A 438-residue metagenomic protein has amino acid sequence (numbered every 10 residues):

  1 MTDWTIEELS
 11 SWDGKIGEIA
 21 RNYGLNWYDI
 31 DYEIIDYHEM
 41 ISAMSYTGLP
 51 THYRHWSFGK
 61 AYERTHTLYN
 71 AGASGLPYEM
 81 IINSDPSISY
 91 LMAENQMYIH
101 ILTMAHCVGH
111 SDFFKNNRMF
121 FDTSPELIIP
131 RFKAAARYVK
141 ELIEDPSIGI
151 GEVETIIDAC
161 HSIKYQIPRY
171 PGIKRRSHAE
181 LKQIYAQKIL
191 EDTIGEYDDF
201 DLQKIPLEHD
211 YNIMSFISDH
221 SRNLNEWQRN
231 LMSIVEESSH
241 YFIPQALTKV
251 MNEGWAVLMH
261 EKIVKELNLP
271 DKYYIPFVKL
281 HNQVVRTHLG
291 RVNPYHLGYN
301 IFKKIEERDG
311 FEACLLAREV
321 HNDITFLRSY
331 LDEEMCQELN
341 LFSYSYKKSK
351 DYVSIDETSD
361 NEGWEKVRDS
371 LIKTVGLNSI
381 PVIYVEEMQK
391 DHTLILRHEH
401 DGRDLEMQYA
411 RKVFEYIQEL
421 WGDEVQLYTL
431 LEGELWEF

Functional and structural regions predicted by a protein language model:
E7-S87, G195-L224, E437: Auxiliary, metal-adjacent structural segments of Zn-dependent hydrolase domains
I41-D85, R131-I194: N-terminal accessory alpha/beta regions
H66, P86-T103, F242-T248: Short pre-active-site segment immediately N-terminal to the catalytic Zn-binding motif
E94, Y98, Y273-F438: Non-catalytic terminal regions of proteins
H106: Catalytic cores of soluble, metal-dependent hydrolases
G109-E180, E253-K272, Q283-G290: Post-HExxH zinc-binding segment in Zn-dependent metallohydrolases
R137-L142, I156-L224, V257, Y295-G363: Well-ordered beta-sheet/strand-loop patches within structured domains
D201-Y299: Long, internal scaffold/assembly segments composed of regular secondary structure
